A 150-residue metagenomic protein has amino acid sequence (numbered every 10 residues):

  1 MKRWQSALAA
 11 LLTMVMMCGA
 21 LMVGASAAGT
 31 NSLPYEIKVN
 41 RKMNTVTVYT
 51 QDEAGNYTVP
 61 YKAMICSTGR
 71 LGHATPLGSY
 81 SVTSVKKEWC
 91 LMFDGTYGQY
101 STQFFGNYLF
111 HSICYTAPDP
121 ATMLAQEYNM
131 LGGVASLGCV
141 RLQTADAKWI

Functional and structural regions predicted by a protein language model:
M1-L12: Bacterial N-terminal signal peptides that target proteins for export
R3-W4, N40, F93-G95: A short catalytic or substrate-binding loop motif that flags glycine-/basic-rich loops and adjacent residues that bind
A10-A20: Bacterial N-terminal signal peptides
C18-N31: Sec-dependent signal peptide cleavage junction
A28-E88, Q99-S101: Cell wall/extracellular polymer interaction/catalysis modules
G29-S32, A74-L77, K86-I150: Exported/periplasmic cell-wall-interacting domains
